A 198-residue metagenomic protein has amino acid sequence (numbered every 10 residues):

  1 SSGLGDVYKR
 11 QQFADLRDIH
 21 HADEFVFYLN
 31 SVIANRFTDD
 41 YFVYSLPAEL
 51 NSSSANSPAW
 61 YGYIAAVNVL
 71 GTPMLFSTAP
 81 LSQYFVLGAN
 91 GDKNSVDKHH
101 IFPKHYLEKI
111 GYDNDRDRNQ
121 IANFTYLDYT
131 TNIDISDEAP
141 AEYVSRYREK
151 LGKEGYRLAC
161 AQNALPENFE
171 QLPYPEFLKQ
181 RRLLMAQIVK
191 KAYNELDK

Functional and structural regions predicted by a protein language model:
G3-Y8: Short, small-residue-biased leader/transition segments that mark boundaries at the very start of proteins
K9-H99, Y106: Intrinsically disordered, low-complexity N-proximal targeting/linker segments that flank membranes
R10, F25, F102, A122-T125 (+2 more regions): Short acidic (Asp/Glu) and glycine-rich catalytic loops that position anionic groups and cofactors
V96, E108-I135: Short beta-strand-alpha-helix junction that forms the catalytic/metal-binding core of metal-dependent nuclease domains
H99-F102, T125, N132, V144 (+1 more regions): Generic hydrophobic alpha-helical scaffold/packing signal
L107-I110, D137-E142, Q171-L172, D197-K198: Short conserved micro-motifs at the rims of enzyme active sites and ligand-binding pockets
D117-R118, I135-N163: Polybasic, low-complexity binding patches
E154-K198: C-terminal, well-folded lobe of enzymatic/effector domains
